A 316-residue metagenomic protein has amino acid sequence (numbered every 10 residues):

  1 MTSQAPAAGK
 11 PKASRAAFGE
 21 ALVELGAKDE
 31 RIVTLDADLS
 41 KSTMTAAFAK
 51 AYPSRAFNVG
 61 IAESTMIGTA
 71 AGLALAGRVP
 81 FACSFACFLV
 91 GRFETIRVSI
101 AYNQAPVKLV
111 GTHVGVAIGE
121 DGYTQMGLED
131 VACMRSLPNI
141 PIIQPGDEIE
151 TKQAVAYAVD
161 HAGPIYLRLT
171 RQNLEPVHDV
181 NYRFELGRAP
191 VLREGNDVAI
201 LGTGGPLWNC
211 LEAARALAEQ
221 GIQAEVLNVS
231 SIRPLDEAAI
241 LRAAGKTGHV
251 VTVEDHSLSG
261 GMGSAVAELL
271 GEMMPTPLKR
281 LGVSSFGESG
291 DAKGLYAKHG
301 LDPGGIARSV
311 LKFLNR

Functional and structural regions predicted by a protein language model:
M1-R168, N173: Thiamine diphosphate
S3-Q4, K28-R31, L39-A46, K50 (+2 more regions): Thiamine diphosphate
